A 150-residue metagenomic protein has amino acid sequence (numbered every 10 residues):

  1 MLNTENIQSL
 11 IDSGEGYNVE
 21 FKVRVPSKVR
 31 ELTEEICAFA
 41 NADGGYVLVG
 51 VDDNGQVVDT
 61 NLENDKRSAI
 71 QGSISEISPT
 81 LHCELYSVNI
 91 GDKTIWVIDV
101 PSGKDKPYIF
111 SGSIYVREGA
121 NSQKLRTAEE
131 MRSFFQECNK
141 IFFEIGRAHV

Functional and structural regions predicted by a protein language model:
M1-R147: Conserved N-terminal catalytic/coupling substructures associated with nucleotide/phosphate chemistry
